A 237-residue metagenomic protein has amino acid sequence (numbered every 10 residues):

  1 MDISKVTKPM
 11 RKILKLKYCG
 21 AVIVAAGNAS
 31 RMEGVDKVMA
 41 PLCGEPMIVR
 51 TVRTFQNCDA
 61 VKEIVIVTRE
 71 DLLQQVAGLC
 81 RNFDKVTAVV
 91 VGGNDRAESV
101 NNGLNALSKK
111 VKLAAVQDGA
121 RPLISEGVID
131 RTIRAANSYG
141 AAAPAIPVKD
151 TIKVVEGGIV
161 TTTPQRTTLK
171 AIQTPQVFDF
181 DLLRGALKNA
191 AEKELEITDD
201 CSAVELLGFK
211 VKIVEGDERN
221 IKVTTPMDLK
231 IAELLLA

Functional and structural regions predicted by a protein language model:
D2-I3, P9-K12, N220-A237: Hydrophobic helical membrane-anchoring modules
R11-D71: N-terminal glycine-rich phosphate-binding loop and ensuing alpha1 helix
I23, I48, G103, Q117-D118 (+3 more regions): Residue-level signal for inorganic ion chemistry
A60-V65, T87, G140, R219-N220: Short active-site oxyanion
V61, V111, S138-A141, F209 (+1 more regions): Short, high-confidence coil segments that cap the C-terminus of an alpha-helix and link into the following beta-strand
L73-L79: Acidic helix N-cap motif at the loop->helix transition within catalytic regions of sugar-transfer enzymes
R81-L113: Short phosphate-binding loop-to-helix
L123-V214: Conserved core of the sugar-phosphate nucleotidyltransferase
